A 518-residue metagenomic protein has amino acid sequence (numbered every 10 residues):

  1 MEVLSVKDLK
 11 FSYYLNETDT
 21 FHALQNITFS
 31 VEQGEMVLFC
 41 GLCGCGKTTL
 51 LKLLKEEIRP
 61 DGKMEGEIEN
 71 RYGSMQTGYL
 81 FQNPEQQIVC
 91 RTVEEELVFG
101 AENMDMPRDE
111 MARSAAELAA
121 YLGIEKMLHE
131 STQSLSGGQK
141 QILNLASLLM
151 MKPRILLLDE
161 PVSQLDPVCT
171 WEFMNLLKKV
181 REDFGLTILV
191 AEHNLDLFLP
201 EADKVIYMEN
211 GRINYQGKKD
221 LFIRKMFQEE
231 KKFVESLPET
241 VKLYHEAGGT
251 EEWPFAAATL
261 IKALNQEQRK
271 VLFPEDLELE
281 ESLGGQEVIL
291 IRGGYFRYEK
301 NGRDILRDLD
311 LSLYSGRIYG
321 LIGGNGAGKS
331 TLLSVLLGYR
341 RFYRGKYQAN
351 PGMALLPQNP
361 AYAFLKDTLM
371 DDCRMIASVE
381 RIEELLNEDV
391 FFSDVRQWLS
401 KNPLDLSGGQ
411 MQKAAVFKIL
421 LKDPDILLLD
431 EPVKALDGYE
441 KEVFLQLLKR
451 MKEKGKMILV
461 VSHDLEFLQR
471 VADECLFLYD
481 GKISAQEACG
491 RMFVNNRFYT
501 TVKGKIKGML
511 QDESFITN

Functional and structural regions predicted by a protein language model:
C40-L42, I322-G324: The feature captures the beta-strand-to-loop junction immediately N-terminal to the Walker
E110-M127, I382-W398: Conserved ABC ATPase "signature" region
S131-L135, N402-L406, Q410: Conserved ABC ATPase signature
L156-D159, L427-D430: Catalytic Walker B motif of ABC-type/P-loop ATPase nucleotide-binding domains
E192-H193, S462-H463: H-loop/switch region of ABC-family ATPase nucleotide-binding domains
F198-P200, L468-R470: A short, surface-exposed alpha-helical micro-motif characterized by mixed small hydrophobic and charged/polar residues
R212-T240, K482-K505: Conserved beta-strand-loop-alpha-helix hinge in the C-terminal portion of ABC ATPase nucleotide-binding domains
